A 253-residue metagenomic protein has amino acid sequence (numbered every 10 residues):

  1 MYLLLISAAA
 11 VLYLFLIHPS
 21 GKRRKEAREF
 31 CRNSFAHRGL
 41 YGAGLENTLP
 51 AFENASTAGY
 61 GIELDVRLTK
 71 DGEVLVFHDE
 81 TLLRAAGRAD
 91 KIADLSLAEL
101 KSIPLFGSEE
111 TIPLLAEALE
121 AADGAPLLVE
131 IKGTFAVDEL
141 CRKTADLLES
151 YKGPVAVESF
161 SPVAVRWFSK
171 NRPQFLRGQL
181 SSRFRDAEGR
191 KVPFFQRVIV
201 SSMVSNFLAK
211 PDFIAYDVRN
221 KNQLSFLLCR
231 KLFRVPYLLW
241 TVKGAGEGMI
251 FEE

Functional and structural regions predicted by a protein language model:
M1-E253: Phosphate-group recognition and catalysis centered on beta-loop-alpha active-site segments
